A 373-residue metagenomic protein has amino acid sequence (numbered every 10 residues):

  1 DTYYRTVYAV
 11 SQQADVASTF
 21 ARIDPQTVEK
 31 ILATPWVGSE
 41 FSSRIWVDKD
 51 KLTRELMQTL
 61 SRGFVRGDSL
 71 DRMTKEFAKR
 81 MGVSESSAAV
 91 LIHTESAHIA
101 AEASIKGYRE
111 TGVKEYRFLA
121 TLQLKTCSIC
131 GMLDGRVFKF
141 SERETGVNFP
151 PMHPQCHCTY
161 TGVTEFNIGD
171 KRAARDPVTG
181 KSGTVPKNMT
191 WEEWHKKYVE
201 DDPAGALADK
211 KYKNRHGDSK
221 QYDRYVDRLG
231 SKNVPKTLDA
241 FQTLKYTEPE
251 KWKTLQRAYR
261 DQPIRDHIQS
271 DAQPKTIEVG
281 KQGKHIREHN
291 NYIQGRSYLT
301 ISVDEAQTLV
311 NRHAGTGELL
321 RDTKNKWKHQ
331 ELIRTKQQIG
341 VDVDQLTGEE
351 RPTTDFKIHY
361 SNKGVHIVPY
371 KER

Functional and structural regions predicted by a protein language model:
D1, R80, H93-K275, V341-R373: Activation/maturation switch segments at domain boundaries
D1-A78: Structured, charged N-terminal subsegments at the starts of enzyme catalytic cores and at intra-chain domain/subunit
D1-Y4, I31, L56, F64 (+5 more regions): Generic hydrophobic, helix-prone segments enriched in Leu/Val/Ile
T2-F20, S69-L70, A101-E115, T308-D322: N-terminal short leaders/motifs
S11, V47, K51, P186-M189 (+5 more regions): Alpha-helix boundary/N-cap detector
T27, W36, E40, K51 (+10 more regions): Exposed alpha-helical structural elements
R44-G131, G295: Long, positively charged binding patches that form subdomain-scale interaction surfaces for polyanionic ligands
R265-R373: Functional cores of ribonucleases/endoribonucleases
